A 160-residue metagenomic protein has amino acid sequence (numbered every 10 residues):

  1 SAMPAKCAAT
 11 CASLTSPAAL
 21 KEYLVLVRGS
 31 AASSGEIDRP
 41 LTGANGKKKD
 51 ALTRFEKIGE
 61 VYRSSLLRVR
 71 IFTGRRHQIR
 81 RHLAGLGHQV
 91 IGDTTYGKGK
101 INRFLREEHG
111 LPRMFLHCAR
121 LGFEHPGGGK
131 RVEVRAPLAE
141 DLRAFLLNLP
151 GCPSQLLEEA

Functional and structural regions predicted by a protein language model:
S1-A160: RNA pseudouridine synthases
